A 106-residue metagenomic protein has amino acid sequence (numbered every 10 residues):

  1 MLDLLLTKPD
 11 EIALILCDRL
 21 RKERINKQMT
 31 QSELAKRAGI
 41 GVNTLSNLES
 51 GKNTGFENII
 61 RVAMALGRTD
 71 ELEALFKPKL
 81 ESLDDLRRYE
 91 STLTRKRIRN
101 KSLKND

Functional and structural regions predicted by a protein language model:
L2-N26: A short, Lys/Arg-rich alpha-helix, primarily the initiator
D18-L34, L93-K101: Short basic helix-loop element that most often maps to the first helix and adjoining turn of HTH DNA-binding modules
Q28-S46: Short alpha-helical DNA-recognition segment
K52-M64: Short, basic-rich loop-to-helix N-cap that marks the start of a DNA-contacting helix
E73-D106: Short, charged recognition helix plus adjacent turn of helix-turn-helix-like nucleic-acid-binding domains
